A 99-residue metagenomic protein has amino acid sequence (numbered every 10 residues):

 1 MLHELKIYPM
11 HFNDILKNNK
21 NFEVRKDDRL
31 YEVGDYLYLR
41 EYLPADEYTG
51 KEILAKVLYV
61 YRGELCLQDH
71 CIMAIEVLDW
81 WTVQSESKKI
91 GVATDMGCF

Functional and structural regions predicted by a protein language model:
M1-K20: Short beta-strand/loop turn elements enriched in aromatics
K20-D27: Short alpha-helix capping/helix-loop boundary micro-motifs
Y42-E47: Short, charged beta-turn/beta-strand-edge "cap" motif at the junction between a beta-strand and an adjacent loop
V60-F99: Glycine- and charge-enriched low-complexity intrinsically disordered segments
